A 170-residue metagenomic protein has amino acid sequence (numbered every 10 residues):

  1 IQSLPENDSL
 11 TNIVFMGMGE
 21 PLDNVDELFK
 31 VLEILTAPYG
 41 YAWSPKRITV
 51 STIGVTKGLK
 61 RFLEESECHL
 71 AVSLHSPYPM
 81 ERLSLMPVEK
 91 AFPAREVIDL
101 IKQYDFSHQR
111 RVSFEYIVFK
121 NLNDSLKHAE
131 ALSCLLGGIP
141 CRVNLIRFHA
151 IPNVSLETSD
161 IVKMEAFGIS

Functional and structural regions predicted by a protein language model:
Q2-S170: Conserved AdoMet/S-adenosylmethionine-binding subsite of the radical SAM
